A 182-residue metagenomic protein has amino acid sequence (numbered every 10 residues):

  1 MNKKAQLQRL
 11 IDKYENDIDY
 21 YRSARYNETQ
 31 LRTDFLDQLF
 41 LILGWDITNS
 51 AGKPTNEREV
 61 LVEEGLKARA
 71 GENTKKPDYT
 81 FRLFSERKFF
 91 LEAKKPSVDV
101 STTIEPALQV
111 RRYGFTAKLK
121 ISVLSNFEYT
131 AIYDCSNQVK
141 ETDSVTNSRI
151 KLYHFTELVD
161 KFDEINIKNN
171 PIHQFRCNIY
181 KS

Functional and structural regions predicted by a protein language model:
M1, I42-W45: DnaQ-like (DEDDh/DEDDy) 3′-5′ exonuclease domain used for proofreading and 3′-end trimming on nucleic acids
M1-I18, Y26, A70-N73, P77 (+2 more regions): Short, basic/polar, glycine-containing "phosphate-handling" surface segments that engage DNA
D19, S23-F40: Nuclease catalytic cores
L39, N49-S85: Active-site metal-binding core of divalent-cation-utilizing nuclease and nuclease-like domains
L39-L43, G114-A117: Hydrophobic, Leu/Ile/Phe/Ala-enriched alpha-helical segments that form helix-helix packing faces
D46-I47, K120: Amphipathic alpha-helical interaction segments
I47-P54, T103-I104, T142: Flexible phosphate/Mg2+-sensing switch loops adjacent to catalytic phosphate-binding sites
